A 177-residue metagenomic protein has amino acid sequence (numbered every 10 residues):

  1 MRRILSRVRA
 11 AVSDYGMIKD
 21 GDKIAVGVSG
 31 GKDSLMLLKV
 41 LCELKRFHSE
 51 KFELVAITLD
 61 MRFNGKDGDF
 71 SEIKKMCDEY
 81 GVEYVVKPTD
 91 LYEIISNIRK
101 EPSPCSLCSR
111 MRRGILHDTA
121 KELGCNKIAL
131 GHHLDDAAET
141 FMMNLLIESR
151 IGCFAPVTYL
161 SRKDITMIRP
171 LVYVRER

Functional and structural regions predicted by a protein language model:
M1-M143, I147-R150, A155-P156: ATP-dependent adenylation/nucleotidyltransferase module used to activate substrates
M143, E176-R177: Conserved, surface-exposed functional patches that form binding/active-site neighborhoods
C153-E176: Short, flexible loop segments at boundaries between secondary-structure elements
